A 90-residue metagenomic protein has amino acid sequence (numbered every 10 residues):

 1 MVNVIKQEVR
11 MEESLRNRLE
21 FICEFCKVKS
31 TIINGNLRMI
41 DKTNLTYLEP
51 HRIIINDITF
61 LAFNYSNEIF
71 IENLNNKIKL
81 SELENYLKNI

Functional and structural regions predicted by a protein language model:
V2-L48: Negatively charged, low-complexity tracts enriched in Asp/Glu with abundant Ser/Thr
N3, L74-N76, N85: Short, low-complexity interaction segments enriched in Ser/Thr/Pro/Gly
T31-S81: Acidic, low-complexity, intrinsically disordered interaction modules
K79, E84-I90: Intrinsically disordered, low-complexity regulatory regions enriched in serine/threonine/proline and acidic residues
